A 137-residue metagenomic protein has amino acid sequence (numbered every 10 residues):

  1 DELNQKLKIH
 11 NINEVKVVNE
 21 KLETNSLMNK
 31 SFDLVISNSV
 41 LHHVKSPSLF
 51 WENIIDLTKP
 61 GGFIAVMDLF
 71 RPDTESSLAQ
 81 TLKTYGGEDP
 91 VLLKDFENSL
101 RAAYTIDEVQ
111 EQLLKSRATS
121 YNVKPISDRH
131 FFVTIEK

Functional and structural regions predicted by a protein language model:
D1-T24: Class I SAM-dependent methyltransferase SAM/SAH-binding core
I12, N29, K59, K115-A118: Short, well-ordered coil/turn elements that cap or connect secondary structure elements
T24-K30: Short amphipathic alpha-helix with an adjacent loop that forms part of the alpha/beta core around
D33: Conserved acidic residues
I36: A conserved beta-strand element that flanks and buttresses the S-adenosyl-L-methionine
S39-H43: Short catalytic micro-motifs in class I SAM-dependent methyltransferases
S48-F63: A short glycine-rich, Lys/Arg-flanked "PGG" loop and its adjoining helix->strand segment in the class I
M67-I126, H130-F132: C-terminal alpha-helical "lid/dimerization" subdomain adjacent to the S-adenosyl-L-methionine
